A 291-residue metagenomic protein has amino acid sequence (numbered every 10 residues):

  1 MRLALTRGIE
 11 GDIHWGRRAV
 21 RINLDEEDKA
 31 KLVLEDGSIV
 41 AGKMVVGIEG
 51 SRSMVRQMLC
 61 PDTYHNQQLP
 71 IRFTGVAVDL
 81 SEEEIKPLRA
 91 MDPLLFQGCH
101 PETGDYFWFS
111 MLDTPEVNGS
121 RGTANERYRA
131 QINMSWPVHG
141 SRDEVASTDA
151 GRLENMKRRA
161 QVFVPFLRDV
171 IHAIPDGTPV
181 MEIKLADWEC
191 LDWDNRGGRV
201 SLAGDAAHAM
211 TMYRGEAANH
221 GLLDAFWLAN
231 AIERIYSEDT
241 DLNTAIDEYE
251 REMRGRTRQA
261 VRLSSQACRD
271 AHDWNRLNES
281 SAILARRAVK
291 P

Functional and structural regions predicted by a protein language model:
M1-P291: FAD-dependent flavoprotein oxygenase/oxidase catalytic domain
